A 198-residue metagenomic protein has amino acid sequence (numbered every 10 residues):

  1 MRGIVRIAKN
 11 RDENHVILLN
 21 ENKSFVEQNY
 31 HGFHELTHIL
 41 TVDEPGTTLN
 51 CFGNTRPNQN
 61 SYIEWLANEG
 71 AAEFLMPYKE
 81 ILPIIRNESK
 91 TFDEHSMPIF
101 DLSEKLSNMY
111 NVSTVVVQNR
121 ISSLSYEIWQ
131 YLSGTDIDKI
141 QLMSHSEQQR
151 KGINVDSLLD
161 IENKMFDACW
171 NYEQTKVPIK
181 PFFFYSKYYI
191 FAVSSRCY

Functional and structural regions predicted by a protein language model:
M1-Y198: Active-site hotspot residues in diverse enzymes, especially metal/ion-binding acidic/histidine motifs
